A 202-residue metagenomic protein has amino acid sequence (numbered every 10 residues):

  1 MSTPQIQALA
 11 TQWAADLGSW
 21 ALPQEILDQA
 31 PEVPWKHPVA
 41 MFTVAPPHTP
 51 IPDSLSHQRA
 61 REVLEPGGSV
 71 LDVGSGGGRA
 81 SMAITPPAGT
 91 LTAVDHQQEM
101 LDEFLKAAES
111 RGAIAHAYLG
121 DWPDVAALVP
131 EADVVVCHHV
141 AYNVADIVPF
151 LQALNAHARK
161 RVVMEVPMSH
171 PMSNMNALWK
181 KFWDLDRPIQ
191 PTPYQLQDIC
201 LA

Functional and structural regions predicted by a protein language model:
M1-L64: Conserved class I S-adenosyl-L-methionine
G67: Phosphate-coordination loops involved in phosphoryl transfer and adenosine-cofactor binding
L71, G77-D124: Class I SAM-dependent methyltransferase SAM/SAH-binding core
A127-V134: A short acidic, Gly/Pro-enriched loop at the edge of an enzyme's catalytic core that lines a small-molecule cofactor
V134-D146: A short SAM/SAH-binding and catalytic strip from SAM-dependent methyltransferases
V148-V163: A short glycine-rich, Lys/Arg-flanked "PGG" loop and its adjoining helix->strand segment in the class I
R161-P188: Conserved class I S-adenosyl-L-methionine
Q190-L201: Short alpha-helix
